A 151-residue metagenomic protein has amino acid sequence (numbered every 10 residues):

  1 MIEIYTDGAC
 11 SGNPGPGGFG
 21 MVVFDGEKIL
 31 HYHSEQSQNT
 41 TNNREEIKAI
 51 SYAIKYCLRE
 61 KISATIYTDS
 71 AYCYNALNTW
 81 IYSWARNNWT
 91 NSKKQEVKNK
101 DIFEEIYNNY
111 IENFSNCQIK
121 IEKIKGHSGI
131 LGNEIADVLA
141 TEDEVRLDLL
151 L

Functional and structural regions predicted by a protein language model:
M1-E45, I54-I62, D137-L151: RNase H-like nuclease fold core
A9-N13, Y52-I135, L139: RNase H catalytic domain
E45-E46, G132: Hydrophobic (often cysteine-bearing) scaffold residues that line and stabilize catalytic clefts of nucleotide/cofactor
